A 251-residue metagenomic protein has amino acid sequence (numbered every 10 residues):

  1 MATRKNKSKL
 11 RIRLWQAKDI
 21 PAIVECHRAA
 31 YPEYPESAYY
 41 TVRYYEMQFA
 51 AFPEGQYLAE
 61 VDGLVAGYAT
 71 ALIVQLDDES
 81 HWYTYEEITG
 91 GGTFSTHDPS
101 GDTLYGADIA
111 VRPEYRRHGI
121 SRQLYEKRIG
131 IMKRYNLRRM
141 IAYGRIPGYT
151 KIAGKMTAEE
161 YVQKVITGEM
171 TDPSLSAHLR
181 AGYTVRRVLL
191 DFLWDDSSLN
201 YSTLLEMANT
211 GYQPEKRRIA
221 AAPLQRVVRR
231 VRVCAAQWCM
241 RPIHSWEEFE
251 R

Functional and structural regions predicted by a protein language model:
A2-S80: Short amphipathic alpha-helix that is part of the acyltransferase structural core
N6-R11, Q16-D19, Y39-R43, Q123-I131 (+1 more regions): C-terminal/domain-terminus segments
R11, D102, R230-R232: Residues that mark the start of a beta-strand
W15, I109-V111: Hydrophobic adenine-recognition pocket in adenosine-nucleotide-binding enzymes
A69-D108, E126, I146-P173, L179 (+2 more regions): Conserved acyl-donor/pantetheine-binding loop and adjacent beta-alpha core of acyl/acetyltransferases and related
V111, R117-K133, R139-A142: Conserved acetyl-CoA-binding loop-helix of GNAT-fold acetyltransferases
L137, L179-V188: Conserved acetyl-CoA-binding loop of GNAT-fold acetyltransferases
A220-R251: Enzyme catalytic cores with a strong preference for nitrogen-chemistry domains
